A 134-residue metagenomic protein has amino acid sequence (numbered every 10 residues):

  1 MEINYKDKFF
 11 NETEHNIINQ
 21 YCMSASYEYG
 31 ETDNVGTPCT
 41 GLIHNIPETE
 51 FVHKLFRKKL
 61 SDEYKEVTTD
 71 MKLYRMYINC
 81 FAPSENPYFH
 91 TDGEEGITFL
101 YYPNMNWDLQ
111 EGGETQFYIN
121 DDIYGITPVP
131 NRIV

Functional and structural regions predicted by a protein language model:
M1-D70: Non-heme Fe(II)/2-oxoglutarate
H53-V134: Catalytic core of non-heme Fe(II) oxygenases with the double-stranded beta-helix
